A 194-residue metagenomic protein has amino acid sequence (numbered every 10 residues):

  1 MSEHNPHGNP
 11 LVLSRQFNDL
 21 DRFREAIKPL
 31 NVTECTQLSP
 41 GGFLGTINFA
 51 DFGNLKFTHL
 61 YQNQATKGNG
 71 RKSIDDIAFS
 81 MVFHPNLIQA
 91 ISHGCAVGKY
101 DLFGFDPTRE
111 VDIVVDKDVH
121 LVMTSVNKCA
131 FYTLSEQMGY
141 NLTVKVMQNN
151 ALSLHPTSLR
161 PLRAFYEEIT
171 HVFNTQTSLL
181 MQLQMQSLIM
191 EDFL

Functional and structural regions predicted by a protein language model:
M1-D75, S80-M81: N-terminal low-complexity or simple alpha-helical regulatory segments that function as activation/interaction modules
S2-F17, R24-L30, E34-Q37, I88-L194: Alpha-helical bundle regulatory/interaction domains
F57-T58, Q64-V111: Well-ordered mid-protein domain cores that form the structural environment of catalytic cofactors
